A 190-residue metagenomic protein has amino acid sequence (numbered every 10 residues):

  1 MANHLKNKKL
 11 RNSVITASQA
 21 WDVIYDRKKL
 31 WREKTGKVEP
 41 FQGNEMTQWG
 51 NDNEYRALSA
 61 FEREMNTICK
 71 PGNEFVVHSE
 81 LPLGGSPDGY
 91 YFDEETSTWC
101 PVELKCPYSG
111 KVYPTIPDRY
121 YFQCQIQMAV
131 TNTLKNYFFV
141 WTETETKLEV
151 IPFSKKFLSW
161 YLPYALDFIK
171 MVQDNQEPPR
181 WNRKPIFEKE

Functional and structural regions predicted by a protein language model:
M1-D52, P185-E190: Charged, glycine-rich intrinsically disordered N-terminal tails and low-complexity linkers that flank
A17-S18, R56-A60, N136-F139: Intrinsically disordered, low-complexity boundary segments flanking structured domains
K28, L58, C124: Generic structural marker for isolated residues within well-ordered, non-membrane alpha-helices of soluble domains
T47-K70: Acidic-basic catalytic patches of nuclease active cores, encompassing PD-(D/E)XK and other metal-cofactor nuclease
M65-Q176: Nucleic-acid nuclease catalytic cores
I169-E190: Charged phosphate-binding loop/patch that engages nucleotide di/tri-phosphates or the phosphate backbone of nucleic
